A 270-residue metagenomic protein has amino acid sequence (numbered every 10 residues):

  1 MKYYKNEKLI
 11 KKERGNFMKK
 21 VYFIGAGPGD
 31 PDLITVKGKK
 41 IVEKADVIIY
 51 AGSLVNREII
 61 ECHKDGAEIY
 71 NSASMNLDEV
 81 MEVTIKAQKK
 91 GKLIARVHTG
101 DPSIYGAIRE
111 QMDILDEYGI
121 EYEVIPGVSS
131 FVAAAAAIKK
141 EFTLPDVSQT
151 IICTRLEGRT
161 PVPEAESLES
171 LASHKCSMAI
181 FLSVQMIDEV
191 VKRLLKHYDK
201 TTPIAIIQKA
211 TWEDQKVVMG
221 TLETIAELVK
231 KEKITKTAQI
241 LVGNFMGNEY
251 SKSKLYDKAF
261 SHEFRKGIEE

Functional and structural regions predicted by a protein language model:
M1-F17: N-terminal amphipathic/basic-hydrophobic helices that include classical n-h-c signal peptides and signal-anchor
Y3, F17-V128, A238: Class I S-adenosyl-L-methionine
K19-V21, K90-I94, T150, G158 (+1 more regions): A contiguous loop/helix-start segment that scaffolds small-molecule binding in enzyme catalytic cores
D32-K37, R57, M81-E82, K139-K140 (+3 more regions): A generic local structural motif
N56-R57, F131, I187-D188: Short, well-ordered alpha-helical microsegments
D101-I104, R109-H174, K216-M219: Class I SAM-dependent methyltransferase SAM-binding "motif I" and its flanking Rossmann-like core
